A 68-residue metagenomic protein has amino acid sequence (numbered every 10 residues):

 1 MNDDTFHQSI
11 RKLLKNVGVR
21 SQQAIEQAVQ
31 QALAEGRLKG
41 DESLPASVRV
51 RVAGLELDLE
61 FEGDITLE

Functional and structural regions predicted by a protein language model:
D4-R11, R37-E68: N-terminal intrinsically disordered, cationic/polar leader segments that include organellar targeting peptides
K12-P45: Amphipathic, hydrophobic secondary-structure cores in small proteins
